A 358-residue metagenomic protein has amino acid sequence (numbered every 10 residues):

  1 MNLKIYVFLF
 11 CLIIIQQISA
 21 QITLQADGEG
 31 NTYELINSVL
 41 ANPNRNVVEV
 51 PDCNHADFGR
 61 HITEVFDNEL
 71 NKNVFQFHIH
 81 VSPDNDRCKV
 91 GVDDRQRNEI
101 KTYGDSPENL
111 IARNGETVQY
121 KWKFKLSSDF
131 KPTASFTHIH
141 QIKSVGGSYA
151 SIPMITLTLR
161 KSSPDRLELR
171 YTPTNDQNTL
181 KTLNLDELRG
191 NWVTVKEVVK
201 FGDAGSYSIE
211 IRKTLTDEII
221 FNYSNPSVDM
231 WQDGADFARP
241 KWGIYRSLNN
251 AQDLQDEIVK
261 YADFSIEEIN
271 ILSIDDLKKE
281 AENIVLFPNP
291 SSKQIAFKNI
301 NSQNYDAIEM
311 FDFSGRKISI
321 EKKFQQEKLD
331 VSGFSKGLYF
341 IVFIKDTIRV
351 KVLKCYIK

Functional and structural regions predicted by a protein language model:
M1-I22, I274, V352: Bacterial Sec-dependent N-terminal signal peptides
K4, K241, K354-I357: A general lysine-centric signal
F10, D67, A112, G147 (+8 more regions): Generic marker of residues within folded, mature protein domains
Q21-V193, V199-I271: Low-complexity, Ser/Thr/Pro/Gly-rich disordered linker/stalk regions
T216, S273, S314-R316: Residue-level recognition of short loop/turn positions
L277-K358: C-terminal outer-membrane/trafficking sorting elements
